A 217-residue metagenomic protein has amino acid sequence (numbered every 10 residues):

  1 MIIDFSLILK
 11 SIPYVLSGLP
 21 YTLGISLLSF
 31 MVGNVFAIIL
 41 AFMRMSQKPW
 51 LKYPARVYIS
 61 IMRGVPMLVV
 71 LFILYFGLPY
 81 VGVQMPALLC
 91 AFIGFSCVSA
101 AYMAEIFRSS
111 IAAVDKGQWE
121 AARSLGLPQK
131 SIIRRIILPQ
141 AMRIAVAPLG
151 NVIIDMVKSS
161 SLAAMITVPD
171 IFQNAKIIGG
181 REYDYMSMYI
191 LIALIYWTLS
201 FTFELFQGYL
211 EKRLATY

Functional and structural regions predicted by a protein language model:
M1-Y217: Transmembrane alpha-helices and adjacent helix-loop boundaries
